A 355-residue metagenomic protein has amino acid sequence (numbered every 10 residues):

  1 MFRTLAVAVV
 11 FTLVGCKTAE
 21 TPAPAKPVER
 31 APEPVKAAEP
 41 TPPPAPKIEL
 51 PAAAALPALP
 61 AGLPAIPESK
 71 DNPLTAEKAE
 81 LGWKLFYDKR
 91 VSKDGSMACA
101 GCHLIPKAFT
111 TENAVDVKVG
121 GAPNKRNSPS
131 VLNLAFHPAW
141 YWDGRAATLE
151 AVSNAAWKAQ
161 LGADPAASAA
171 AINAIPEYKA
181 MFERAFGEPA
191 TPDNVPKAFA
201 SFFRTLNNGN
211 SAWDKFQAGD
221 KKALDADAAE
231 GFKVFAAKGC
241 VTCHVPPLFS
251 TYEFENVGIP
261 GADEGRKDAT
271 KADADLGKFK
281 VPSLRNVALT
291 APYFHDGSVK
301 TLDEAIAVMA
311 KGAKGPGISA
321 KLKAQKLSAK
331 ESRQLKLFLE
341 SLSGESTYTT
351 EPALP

Functional and structural regions predicted by a protein language model:
M1-V7: Sec-dependent signal peptide recognition, specifically the positively charged N-region followed immediately by
L5, K17-P355: Periplasmic c-type cytochrome electron-transfer domains
L13-G15: C-terminal motif of bacterial Sec signal peptides marking the signal peptidase cleavage site
